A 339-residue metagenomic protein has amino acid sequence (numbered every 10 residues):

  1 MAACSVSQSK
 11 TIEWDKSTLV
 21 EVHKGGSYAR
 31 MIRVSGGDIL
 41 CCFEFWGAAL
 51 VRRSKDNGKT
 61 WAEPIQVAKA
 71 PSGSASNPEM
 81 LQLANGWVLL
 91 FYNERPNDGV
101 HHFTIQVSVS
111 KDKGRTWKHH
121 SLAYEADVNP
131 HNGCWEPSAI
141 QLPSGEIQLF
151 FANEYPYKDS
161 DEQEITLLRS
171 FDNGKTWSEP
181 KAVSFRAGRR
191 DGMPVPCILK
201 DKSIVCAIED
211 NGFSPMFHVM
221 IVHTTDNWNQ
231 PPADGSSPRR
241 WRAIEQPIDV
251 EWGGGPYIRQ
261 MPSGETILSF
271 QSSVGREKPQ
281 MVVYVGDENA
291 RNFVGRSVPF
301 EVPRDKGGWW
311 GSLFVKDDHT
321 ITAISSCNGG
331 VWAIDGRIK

Functional and structural regions predicted by a protein language model:
C4-K339: Asp-box/BNR beta-propeller blade signature and adjacent active/binding-site loops in extracellular glycan-interacting
